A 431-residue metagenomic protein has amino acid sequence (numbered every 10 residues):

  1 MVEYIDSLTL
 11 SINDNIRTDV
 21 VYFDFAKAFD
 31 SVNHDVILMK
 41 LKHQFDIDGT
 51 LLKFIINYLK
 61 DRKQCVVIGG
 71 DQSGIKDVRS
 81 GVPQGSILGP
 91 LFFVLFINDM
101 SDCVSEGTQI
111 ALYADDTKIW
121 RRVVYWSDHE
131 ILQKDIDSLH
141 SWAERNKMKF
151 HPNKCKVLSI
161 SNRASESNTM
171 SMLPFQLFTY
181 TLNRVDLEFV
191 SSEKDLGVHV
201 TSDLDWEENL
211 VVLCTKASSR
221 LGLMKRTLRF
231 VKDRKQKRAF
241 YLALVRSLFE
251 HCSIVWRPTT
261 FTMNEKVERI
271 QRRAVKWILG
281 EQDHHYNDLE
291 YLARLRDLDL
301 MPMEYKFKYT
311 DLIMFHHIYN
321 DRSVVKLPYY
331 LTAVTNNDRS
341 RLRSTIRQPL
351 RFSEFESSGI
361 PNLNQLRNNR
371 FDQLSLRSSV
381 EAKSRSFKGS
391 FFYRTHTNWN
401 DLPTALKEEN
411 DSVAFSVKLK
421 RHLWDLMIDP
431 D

Functional and structural regions predicted by a protein language model:
M1-P83, R238: Conserved pre-catalytic core of RNA-dependent polymerases
M1-V2, V20-Y22, V66-F92, W120-Y125 (+6 more regions): Short, conserved non-catalytic motifs in the polymerase core
T9-R17, H140-S159, S165, M263-R343 (+1 more regions): Short, charged alpha-helical motifs in flexible N/C-terminal segments and linkers
N13, P90-W120: Active-site palm subdomain of RNA-directed nucleic acid polymerases
D24, L41, I55, G85 (+14 more regions): Short, conserved catalytic/metal-binding micro-motifs enriched in Asp/Glu and His
K27-F45, T117-E144, P258: Catalytic palm subdomain of template-directed nucleic-acid polymerases, centered on the conserved carboxylate motif
D71, K134, K149-S191: Short, conserved micro-motifs composed of acidic
R184-V255: Basic, alpha-helical interaction scaffolds
